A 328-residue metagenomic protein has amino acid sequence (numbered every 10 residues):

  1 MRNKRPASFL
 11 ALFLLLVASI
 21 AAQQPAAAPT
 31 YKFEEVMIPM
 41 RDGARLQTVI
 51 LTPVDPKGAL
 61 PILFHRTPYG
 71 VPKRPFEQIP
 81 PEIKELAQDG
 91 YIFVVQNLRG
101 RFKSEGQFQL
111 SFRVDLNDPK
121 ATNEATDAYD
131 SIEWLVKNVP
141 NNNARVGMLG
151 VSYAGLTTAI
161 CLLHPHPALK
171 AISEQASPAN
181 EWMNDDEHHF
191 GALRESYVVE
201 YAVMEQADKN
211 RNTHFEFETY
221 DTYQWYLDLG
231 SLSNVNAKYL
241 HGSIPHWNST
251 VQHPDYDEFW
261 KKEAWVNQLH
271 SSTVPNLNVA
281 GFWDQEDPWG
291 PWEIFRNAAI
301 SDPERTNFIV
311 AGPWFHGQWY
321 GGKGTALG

Functional and structural regions predicted by a protein language model:
S8-S19: Bacterial N-terminal signal peptides
Q24-G58: N-terminal cap/lid segment of alpha/beta-hydrolase-fold proteins
V54-K137, G321-L327: Cap/lid segment of the alpha/beta-hydrolase catalytic domain
I79, Q88, L110, D118-A128 (+1 more regions): Accessory cap/linker subdomain of secreted extracellular hydrolases
P140-S152: Alpha/beta-hydrolase fold nucleophile elbow
G150-I160: Glycine-rich nucleophile elbow surrounding the catalytic serine of serine-hydrolase chemistry
S272, N278-A280: Short beta-strand/loop motif that positions the catalytic acidic residue of the alpha/beta-hydrolase fold
W289-N307: Active-site-adjacent alpha-helix of alpha/beta-hydrolase-fold enzymes
